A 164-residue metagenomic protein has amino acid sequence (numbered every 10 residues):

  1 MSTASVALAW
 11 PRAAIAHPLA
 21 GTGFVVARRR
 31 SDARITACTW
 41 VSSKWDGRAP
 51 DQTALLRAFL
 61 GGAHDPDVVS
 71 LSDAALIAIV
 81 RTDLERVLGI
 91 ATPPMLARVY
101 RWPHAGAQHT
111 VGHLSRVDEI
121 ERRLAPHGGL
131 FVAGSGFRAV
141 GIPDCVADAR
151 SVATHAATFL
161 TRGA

Functional and structural regions predicted by a protein language model:
M1-L56, A63-S70, A74, R86-V87 (+1 more regions): Mid-domain catalytic core of redox enzymes that form a hydrophobic substrate pocket/lid adjacent to a catalytic redox
S2, S151-L160: C-terminal basic regulatory modules in eukaryotic proteins
T3, L19-A20, I90-W102: A short coil-to-beta-strand element that immediately follows conserved catalytic motifs
L8, C38, A58, L84 (+3 more regions): Hydrophobic, well-ordered secondary-structure elements that form the walls of internal hydrophobic environments
R34, K44-Q52, W102-V132: FAD-binding beta-loop-beta segment adjacent to the flavin cofactor pocket
L55-F59, E121-V140, D144-D148, V152: Short FAD-binding loop at a beta-strand-to-alpha-helix junction that anchors the flavin cofactor in diverse
A78-D83: Short, well-ordered amphipathic alpha-helical segments that serve as non-catalytic structural scaffolds within diverse
V99-R101, A156-A164: Active-site-proximal substrate-binding core of FAD-dependent oxidoreductases
